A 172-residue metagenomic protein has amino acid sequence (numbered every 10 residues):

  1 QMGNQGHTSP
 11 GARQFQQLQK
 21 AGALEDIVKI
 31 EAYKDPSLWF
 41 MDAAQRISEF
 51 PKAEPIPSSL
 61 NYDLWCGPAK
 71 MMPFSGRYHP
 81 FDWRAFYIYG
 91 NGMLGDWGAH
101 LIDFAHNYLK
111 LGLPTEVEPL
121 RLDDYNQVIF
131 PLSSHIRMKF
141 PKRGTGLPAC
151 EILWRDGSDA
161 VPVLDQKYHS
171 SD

Functional and structural regions predicted by a protein language model:
Q1-T8: Beta-strand-loop-alpha-helix segment that lines the small-molecule cofactor/substrate pocket of alpha/beta enzymes
R13-K20, D26, E31-D172: Contiguous beta-strand/loop segments that form the cofactor/metal-binding neighborhood of enzyme cores
